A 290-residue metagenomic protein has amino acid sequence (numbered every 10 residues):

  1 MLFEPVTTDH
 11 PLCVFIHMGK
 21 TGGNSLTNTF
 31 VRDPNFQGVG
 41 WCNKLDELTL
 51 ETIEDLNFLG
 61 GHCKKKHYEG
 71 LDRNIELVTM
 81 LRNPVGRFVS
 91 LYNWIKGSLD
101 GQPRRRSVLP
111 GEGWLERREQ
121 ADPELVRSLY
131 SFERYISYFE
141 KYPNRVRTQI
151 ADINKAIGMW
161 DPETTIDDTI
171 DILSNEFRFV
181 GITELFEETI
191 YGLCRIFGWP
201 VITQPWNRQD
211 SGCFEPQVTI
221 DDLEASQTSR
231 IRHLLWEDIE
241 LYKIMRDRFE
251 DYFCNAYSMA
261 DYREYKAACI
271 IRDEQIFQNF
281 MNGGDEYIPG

Functional and structural regions predicted by a protein language model:
M1-C63, G70, I75, P84 (+3 more regions): PAPS-dependent sulfotransferase catalytic core
V14-M18, E76, F177-L185, S226-H233: Conserved aromatic-histidine-acidic binding/catalytic patches
N28-R32, R195, D247: Short, well-ordered alpha-helices that flank and scaffold nucleotide-derived cofactor binding pockets
L45-T79, G86-P205, A260-D261: PAPS-dependent sulfotransferase catalytic domain
G60-K66, I202-Q275, N279-M281: PAPS-dependent sulfotransferase catalytic core
